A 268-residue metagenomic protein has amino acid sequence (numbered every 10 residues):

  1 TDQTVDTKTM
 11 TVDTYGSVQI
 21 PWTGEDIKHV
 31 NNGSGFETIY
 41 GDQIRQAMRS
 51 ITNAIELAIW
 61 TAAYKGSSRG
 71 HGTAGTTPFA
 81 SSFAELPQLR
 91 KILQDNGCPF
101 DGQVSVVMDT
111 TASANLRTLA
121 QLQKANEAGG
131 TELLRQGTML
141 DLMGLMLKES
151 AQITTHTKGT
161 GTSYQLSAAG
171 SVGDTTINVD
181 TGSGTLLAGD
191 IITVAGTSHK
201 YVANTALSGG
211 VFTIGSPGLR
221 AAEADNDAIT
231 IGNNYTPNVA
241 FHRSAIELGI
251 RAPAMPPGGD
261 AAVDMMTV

Functional and structural regions predicted by a protein language model:
T1-D13: N-terminal "assembly arms/tails" that initiate or stabilize quaternary assembly in self-assembling proteins
D2-V5, Q121-N126, Y164, M265-V268: Short intrinsically disordered coil segments
K8, V18, H199-Y201: Short beta-strand segments
M10-E85, Q94-A112, G137-L147: Long, contiguous amphipathic alpha-helices that act as assembly "spine/axial" helices in icosahedral shell and virion
E85-Q88, T175: Short linear interaction motifs
R90-L93, E132-L134: Glycine-rich, charged/polar anion/phosphate-binding loops that engage phosphate groups from diverse ligands
N115, A120-A228, G232-N233: Autoprocessing Asn-cyclization modules and mimics
T213-T267: Glycine- and charge-enriched low-complexity intrinsically disordered segments
